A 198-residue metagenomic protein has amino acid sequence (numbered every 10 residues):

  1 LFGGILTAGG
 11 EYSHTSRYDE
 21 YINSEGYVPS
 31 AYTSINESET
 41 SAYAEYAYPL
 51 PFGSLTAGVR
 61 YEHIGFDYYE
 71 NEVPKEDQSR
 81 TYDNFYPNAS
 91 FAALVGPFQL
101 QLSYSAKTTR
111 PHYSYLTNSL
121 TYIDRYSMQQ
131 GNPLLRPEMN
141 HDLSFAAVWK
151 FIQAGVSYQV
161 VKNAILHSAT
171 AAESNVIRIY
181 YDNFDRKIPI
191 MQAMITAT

Functional and structural regions predicted by a protein language model:
L1-E70, L94, F98-Q99, P189-T198: Face-selective signature of the C-terminal outer-membrane beta-barrel domain
A8-G10, A57-V59, A89, L102-Y104 (+3 more regions): Membrane-embedded beta-strand positions of outer-membrane beta-barrel proteins
S13, N84-Y86: Extended non-catalytic domains of envelope/secretory-pathway proteins
S13-D19, E62-F66, S105-P111, I152 (+1 more regions): Structural signature of outer-membrane beta-barrel domains
Y18-Y27, D67-K75, Y113-T121, Y126-M128 (+2 more regions): Outer-membrane beta-barrel translocator domains and adjoining extracellular loop/strand segments of Gram-negative
S34-E37, D77-R80, T108-K162, I177-T198: Outer-membrane beta-barrel signature, preferentially recognizing the C-terminal barrel domain of Gram-negative
A47, A92, A146-V148: Well-ordered beta-strand positions
S54, N84, Q99, F151-Q153: Structural motif
